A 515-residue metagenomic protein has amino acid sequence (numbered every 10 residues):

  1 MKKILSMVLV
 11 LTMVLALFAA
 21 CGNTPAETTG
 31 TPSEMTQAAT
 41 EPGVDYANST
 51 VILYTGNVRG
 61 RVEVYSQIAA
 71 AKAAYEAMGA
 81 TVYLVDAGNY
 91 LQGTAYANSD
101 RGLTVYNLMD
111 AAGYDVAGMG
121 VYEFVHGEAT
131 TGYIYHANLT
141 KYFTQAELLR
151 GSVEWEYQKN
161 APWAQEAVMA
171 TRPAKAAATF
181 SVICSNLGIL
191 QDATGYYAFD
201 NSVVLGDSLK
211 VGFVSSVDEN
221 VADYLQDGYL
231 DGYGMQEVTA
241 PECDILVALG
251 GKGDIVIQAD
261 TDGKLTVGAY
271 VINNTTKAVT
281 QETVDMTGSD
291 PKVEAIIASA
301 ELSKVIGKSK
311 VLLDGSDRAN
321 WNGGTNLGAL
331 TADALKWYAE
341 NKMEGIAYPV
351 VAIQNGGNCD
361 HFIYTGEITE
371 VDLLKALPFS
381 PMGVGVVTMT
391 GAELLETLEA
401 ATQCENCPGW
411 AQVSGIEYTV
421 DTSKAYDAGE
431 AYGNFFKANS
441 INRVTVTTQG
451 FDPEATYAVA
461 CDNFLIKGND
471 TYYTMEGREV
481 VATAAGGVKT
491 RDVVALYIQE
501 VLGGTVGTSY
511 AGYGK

Functional and structural regions predicted by a protein language model:
M1-L9: Positively charged n-region of N-terminal signal peptides that target proteins for export
A16-A20: C-terminal motif of bacterial Sec signal peptides marking the signal peptidase cleavage site
G22-T24: Bacterial signal peptide processing site
T31-S289, L327-Y338, M343, A352 (+1 more regions): Acidic, metal/ion-coordinating pockets
E41-V51, T55, R61, A74-A77 (+5 more regions): Catalytic centers of hydrolytic enzymes
